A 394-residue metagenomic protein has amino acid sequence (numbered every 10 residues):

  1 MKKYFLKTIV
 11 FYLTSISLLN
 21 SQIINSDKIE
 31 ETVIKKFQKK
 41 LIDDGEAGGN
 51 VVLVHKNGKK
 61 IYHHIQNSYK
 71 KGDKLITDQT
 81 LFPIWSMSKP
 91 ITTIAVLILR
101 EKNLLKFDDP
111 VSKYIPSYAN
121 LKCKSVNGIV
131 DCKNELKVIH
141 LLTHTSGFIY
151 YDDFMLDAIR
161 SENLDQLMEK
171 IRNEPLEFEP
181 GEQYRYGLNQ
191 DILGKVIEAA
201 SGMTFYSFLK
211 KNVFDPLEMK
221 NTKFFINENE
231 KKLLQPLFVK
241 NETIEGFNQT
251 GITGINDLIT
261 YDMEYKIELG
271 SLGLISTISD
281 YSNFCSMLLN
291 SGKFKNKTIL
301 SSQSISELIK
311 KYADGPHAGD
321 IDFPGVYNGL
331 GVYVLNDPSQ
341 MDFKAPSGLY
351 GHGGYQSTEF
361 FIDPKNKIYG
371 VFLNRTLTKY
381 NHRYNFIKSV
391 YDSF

Functional and structural regions predicted by a protein language model:
M1-N25: Bacterial Sec-dependent N-terminal signal peptides
D27-F82, L104, N120-K124: Short, conserved catalytic-motif segment at the N-terminal edge
E30, I84, S88, T92 (+5 more regions): Hydrophobic (often cysteine-bearing) scaffold residues that line and stabilize catalytic clefts of nucleotide/cofactor
I34-Q38, V52, G58, P83-V111 (+3 more regions): Active-site SXXK
H64, E359-F361, N366-T376: Short, well-ordered beta-strand elements
K70-Q79, K379-S389: A short, polar/charged loop-to-alpha-helix boundary motif
L121-K344: Short, surface-exposed loop or secondary-structure junction motifs that flank catalytic or metal-binding residues
I267-L274, L349-F361, R375-T378: Glycine-rich phosphate/pyrophosphate-binding beta-alpha loops
